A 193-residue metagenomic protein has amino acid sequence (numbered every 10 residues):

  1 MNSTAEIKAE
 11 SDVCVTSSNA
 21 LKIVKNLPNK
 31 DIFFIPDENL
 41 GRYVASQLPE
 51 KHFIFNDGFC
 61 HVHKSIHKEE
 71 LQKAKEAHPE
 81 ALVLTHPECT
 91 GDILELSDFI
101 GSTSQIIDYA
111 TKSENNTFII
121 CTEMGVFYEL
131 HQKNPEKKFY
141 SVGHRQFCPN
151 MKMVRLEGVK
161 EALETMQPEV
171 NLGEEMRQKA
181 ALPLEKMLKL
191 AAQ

Functional and structural regions predicted by a protein language model:
M1-Q193: The feature marks the mature, well-folded catalytic cores of soluble enzymes
